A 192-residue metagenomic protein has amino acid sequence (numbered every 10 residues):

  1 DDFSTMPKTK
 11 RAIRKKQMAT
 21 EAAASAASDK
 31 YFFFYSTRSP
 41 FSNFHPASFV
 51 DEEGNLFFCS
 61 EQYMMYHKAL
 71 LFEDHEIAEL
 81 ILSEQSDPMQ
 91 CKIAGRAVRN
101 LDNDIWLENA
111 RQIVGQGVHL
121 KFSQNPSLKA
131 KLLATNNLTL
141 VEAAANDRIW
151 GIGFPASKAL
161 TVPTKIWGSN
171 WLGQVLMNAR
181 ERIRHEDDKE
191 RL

Functional and structural regions predicted by a protein language model:
F3, P7-L192: Charged, low-complexity intrinsically disordered segments
